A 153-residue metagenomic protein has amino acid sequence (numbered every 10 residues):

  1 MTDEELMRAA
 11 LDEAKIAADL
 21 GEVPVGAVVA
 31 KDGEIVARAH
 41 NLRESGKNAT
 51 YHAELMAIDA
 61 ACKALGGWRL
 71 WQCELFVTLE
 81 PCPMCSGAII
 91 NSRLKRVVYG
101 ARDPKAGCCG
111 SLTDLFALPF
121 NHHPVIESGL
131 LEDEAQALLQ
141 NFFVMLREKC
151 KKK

Functional and structural regions predicted by a protein language model:
M1-L20, P81-K153: Zinc-dependent deaminase
D3, M7-A9, E44-A60: Acidic helix/loop or adjacent segment enriched in Glu/Asp that either coordinates divalent metal
A10, A14-A17, A27, A37 (+2 more regions): Small-residue (primarily alanine) positions within well-ordered alpha-helices, especially packing/interaction faces
G21-V25, W71: Short, basic and Ser/Thr-rich N-terminal targeting/leader segments
V25-G33: Short beta-strand scaffold segments in enzyme catalytic cores
V36-R43, H123: Short beta->alpha transition motifs characteristic of CBS
R43, V77, A101: Residues that line or immediately flank small-molecule/substrate-binding pockets and catalytic motifs
Y51, L55-S92: Helix-adjacent hinge/juxtasegments
